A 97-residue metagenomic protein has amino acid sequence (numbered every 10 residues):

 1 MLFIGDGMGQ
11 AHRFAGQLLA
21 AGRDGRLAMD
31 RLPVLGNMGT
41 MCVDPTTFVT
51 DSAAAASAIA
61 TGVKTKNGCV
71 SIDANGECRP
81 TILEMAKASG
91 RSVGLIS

Functional and structural regions predicted by a protein language model:
M1-S97: N-terminal catalytic scaffold of extracellular/periplasmic and nuclease hydrolases that process anionic headgroups
